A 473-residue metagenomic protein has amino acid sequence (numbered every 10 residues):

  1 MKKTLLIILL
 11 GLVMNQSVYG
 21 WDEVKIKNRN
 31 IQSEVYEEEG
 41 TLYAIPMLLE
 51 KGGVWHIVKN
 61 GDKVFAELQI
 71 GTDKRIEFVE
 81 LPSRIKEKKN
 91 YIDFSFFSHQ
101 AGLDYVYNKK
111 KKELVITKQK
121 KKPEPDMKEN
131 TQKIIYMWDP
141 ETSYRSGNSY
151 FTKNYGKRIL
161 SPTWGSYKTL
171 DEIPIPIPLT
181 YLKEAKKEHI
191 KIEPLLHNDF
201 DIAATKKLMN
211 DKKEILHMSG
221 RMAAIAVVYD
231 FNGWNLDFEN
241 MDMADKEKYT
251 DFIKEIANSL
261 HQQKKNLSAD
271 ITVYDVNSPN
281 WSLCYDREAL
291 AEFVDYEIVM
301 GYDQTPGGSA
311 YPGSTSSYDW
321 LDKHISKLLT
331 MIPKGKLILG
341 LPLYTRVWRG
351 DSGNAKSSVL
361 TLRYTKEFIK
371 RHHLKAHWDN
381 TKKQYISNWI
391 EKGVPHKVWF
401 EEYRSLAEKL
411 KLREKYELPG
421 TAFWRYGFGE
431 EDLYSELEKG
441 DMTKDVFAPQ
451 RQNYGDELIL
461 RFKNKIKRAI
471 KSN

Functional and structural regions predicted by a protein language model:
T4-V13: Sec-dependent N-terminal signal peptides
V18-Q132, M137, S143, Y155: Primary recognition of N-terminal secretory signal peptides and signal-anchoring hydrophobic helices
E113, K118-I159, K187, A223 (+3 more regions): Non-catalytic accessory regions flanking glycosidase/transglycosidase catalytic cores in CAZymes
K121-R221: Glycan-recognition patch characteristic of GH18 chitinases/ENGases and related GlcNAc/peptidoglycan-binding proteins
D139-Y155, N210-V227, P279-L290, E401-E414: Short, acidic/polar
L160, L236, E297, L339 (+2 more regions): Conserved, mostly hydrophobic/aromatic
T169, M243-H372: Substrate-binding surface in catalytic domains of secreted glycosidases
L343-K409, E438-S472: Glycan-binding loop/region signatures in secreted carbohydrate-active enzymes
